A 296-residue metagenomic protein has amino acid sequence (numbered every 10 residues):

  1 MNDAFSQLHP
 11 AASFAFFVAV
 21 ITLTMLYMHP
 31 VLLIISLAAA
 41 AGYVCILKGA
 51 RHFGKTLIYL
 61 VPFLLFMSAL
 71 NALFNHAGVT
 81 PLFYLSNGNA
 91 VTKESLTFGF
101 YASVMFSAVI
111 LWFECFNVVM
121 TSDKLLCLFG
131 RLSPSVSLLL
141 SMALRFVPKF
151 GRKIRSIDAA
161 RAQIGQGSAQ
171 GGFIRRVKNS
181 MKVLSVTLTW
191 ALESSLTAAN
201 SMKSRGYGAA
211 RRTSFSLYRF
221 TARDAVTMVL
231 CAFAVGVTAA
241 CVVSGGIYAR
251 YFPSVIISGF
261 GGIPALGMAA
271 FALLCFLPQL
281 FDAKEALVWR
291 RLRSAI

Functional and structural regions predicted by a protein language model:
N2-C45, S156-I296: Transmembrane alpha-helix interface motif
P30, A50, S133-V136: Membrane-helix interface segments
L32-I34, R51-H52, A143-R145: Short, charged/polar low-complexity linear motifs in solvent-exposed/disordered segments
I46-K55: Membrane-interface helix-boundary motifs at transmembrane edges
T56-I174, L287-I296: Juxtamembrane/interface alpha-helical elements of multi-pass membrane proteins
